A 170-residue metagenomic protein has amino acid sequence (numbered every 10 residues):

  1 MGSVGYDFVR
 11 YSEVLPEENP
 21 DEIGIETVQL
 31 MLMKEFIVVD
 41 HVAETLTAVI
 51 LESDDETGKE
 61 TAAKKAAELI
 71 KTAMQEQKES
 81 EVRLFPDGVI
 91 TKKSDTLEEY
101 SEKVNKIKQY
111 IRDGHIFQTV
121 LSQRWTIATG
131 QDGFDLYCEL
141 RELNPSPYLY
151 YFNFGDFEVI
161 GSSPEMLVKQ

Functional and structural regions predicted by a protein language model:
M1-Q170: Extended alpha-helical targeting/anchoring segments, especially N-terminal organellar/secretory targeting helices
